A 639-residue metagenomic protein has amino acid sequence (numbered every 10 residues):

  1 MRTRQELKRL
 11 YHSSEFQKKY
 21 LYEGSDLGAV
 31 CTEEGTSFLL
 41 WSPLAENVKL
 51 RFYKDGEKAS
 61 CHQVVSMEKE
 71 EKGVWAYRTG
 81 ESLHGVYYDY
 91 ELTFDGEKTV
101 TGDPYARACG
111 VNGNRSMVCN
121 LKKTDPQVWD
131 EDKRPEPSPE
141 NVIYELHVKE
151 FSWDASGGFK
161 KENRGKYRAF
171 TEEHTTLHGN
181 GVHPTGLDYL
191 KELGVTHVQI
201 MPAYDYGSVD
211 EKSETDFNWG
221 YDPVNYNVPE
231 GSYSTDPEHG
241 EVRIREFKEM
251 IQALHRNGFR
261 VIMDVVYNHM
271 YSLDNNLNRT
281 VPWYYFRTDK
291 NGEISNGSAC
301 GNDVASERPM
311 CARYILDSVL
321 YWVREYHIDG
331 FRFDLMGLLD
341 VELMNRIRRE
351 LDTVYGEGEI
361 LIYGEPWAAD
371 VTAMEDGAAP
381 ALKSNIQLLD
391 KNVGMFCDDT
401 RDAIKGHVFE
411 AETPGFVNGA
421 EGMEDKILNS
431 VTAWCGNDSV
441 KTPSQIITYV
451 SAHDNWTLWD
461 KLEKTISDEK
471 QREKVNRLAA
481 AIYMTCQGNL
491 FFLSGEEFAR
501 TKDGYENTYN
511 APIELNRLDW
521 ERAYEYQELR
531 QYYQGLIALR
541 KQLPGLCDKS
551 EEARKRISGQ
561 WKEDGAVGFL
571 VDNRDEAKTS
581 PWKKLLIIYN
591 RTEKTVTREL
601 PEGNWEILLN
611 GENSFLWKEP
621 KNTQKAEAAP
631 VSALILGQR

Functional and structural regions predicted by a protein language model:
M1-E33, C61, K69-E172: The feature marks proteins involved in alpha-glucan
L21-S25, G488, F492-Y505, L515-L585: Glycan-recognition and catalytic regions of carbohydrate-active enzymes
V30-E46, R556-E599: Carbohydrate-binding surface patches
L40, A45-C61, T595-G611: Beta-strand-rich binding/interaction modules
L40, Y90, L146, L190 (+10 more regions): Conserved, mostly hydrophobic/aromatic
S42, H84-Y88, E619-R639: C-terminal beta-strand-rich structural cap/linker in extracellular carbohydrate-active enzymes
N112, C119, R348-R349, V354-S494 (+7 more regions): Conserved alpha/beta catalytic core and glycan-binding cleft of carbohydrate-active enzymes
K149-Y326, L335-Y355, L361, T372-A373: Substrate-binding/active-site clefts of carbohydrate-active enzymes
